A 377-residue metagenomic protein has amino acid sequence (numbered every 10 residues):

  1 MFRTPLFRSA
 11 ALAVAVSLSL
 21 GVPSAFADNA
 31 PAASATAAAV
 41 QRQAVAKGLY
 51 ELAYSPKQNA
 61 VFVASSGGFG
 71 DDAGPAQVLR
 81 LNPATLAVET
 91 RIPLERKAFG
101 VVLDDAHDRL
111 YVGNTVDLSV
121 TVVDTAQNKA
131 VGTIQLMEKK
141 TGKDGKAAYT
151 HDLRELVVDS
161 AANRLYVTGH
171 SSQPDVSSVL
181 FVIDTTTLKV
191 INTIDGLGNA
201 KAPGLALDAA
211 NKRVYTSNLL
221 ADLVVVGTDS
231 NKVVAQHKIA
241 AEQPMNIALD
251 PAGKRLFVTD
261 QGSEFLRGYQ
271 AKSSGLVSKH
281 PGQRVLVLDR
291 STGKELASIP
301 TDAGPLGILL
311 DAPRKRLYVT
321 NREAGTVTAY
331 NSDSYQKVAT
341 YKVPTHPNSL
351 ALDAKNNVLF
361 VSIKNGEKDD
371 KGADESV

Functional and structural regions predicted by a protein language model:
M1-A11: Bacterial Sec-dependent N-terminal signal peptides
R3-P5, S19-V377: Predominantly soluble domains enriched in secretory-pathway, periplasmic, or organellar proteins
A11-G21: Bacterial N-terminal signal peptides
